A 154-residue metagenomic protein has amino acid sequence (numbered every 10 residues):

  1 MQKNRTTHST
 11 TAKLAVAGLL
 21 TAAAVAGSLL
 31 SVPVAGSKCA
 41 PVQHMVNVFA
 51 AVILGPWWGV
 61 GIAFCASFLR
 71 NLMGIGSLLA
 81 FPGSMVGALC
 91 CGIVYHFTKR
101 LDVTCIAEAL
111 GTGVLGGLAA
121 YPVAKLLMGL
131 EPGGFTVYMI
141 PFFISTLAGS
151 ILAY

Functional and structural regions predicted by a protein language model:
M1-Y154: Loop-helix junctions at membrane interfaces
